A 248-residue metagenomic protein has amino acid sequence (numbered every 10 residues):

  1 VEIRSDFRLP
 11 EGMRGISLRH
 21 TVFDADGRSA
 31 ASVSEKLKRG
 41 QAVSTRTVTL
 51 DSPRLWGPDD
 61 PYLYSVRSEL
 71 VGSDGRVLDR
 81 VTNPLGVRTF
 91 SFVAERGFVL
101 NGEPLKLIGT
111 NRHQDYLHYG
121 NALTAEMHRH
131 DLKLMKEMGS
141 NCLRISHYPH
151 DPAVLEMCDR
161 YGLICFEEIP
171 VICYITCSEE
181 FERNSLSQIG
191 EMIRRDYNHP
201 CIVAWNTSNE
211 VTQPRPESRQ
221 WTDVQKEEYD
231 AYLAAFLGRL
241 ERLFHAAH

Functional and structural regions predicted by a protein language model:
V1-H147, D151-M157, Y161-C165, S187-Q188 (+5 more regions): Secreted/periplasmic carbohydrate-active enzymes, especially glycoside hydrolases
H113-Y116, V171-I175: Conserved radical SAM core fold
P149-D151, V171-C173, N209-Q213: Solvent-exposed loop/turn segments at secondary-structure junctions within structured extracellular/periplasmic domains
R160, C177-H248: Active-site neighborhood of glycoside hydrolase catalytic domains
